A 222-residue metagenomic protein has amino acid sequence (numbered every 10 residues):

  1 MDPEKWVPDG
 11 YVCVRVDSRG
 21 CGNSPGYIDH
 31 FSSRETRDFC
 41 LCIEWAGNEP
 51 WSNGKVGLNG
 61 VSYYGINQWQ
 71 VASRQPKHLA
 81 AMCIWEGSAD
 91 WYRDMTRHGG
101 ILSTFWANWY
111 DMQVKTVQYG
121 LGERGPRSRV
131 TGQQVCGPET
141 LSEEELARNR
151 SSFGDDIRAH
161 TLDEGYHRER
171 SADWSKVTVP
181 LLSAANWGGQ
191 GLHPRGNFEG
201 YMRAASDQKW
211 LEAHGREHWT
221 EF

Functional and structural regions predicted by a protein language model:
M1-G47: Cap/lid segment of the alpha/beta-hydrolase catalytic domain
D2, P8, S73-K176: Accessory cap/linker subdomain of secreted extracellular hydrolases
D9-V12, S52-K55, K77-A81, T178-P180 (+1 more regions): Loop/turn elements at helix/coil->beta-strand transitions in domains of secreted/extracellular proteins
C21-S24, Y64-Q68, S88-D94, G189-P194 (+1 more regions): Flexible loop/turn segments at secondary-structure boundaries
P50-Y63: Alpha/beta-hydrolase fold nucleophile elbow
Y63-P76, M82, G200: Short glycine-enriched nucleophile-adjacent loop and the immediately C-terminal alpha-helix near the catalytic center
A159-F222: C-terminal subdomain of alpha/beta-hydrolase-fold enzymes, centered on the catalytic histidine and its supporting
